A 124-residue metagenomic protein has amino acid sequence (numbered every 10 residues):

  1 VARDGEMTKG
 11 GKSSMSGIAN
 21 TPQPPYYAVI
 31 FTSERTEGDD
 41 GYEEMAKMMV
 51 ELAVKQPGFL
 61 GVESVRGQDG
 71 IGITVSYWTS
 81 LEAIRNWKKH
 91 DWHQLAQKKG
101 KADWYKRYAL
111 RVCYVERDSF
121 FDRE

Functional and structural regions predicted by a protein language model:
R3, M7-G72, L81-K89, Y105-E124: Short S/T/G/P-rich N-terminal loop/turn motif that feeds into the first structured element of a domain
G100-A102: Arginine/glycine-rich "motif VI" loop of SF2 helicases in the C-terminal RecA-like domain
